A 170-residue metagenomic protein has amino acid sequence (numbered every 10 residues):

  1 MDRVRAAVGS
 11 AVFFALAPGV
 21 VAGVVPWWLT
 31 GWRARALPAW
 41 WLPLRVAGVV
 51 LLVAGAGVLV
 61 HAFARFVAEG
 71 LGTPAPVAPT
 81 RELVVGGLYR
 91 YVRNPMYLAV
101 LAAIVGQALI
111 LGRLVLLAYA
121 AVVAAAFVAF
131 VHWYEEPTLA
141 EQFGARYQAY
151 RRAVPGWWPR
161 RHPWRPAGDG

Functional and structural regions predicted by a protein language model:
M1-G86, L98-G170: Membrane-anchoring alpha-helices and their flanking helix-loop junctions
Y89: Solvent-exposed interhelical
N94: Extended, alpha-helix-rich binding/interface surfaces that flank or overlap catalytic cores and mediate recognition
